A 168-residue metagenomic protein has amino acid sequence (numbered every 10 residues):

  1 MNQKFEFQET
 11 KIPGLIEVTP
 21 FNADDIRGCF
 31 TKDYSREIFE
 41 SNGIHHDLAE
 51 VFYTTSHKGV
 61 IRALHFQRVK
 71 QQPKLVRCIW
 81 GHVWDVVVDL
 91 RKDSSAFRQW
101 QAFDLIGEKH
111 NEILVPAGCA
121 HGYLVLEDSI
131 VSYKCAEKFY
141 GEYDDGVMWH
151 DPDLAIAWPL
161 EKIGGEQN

Functional and structural regions predicted by a protein language model:
M1-N111, I130-N168: Non-catalytic, conserved peripheral segments adjacent to functional cores
L105-E127: Conserved metal-binding segment of the jelly-roll/cupin
